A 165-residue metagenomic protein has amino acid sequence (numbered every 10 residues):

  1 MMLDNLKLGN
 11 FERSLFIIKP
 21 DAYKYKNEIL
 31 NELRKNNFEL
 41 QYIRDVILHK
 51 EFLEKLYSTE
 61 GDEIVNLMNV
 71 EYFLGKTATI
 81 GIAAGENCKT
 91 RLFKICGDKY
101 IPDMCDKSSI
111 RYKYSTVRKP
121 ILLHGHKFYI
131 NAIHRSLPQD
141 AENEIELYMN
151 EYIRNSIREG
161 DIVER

Functional and structural regions predicted by a protein language model:
M1-R165: Non-catalytic terminal and connector segments of soluble metabolic enzymes
